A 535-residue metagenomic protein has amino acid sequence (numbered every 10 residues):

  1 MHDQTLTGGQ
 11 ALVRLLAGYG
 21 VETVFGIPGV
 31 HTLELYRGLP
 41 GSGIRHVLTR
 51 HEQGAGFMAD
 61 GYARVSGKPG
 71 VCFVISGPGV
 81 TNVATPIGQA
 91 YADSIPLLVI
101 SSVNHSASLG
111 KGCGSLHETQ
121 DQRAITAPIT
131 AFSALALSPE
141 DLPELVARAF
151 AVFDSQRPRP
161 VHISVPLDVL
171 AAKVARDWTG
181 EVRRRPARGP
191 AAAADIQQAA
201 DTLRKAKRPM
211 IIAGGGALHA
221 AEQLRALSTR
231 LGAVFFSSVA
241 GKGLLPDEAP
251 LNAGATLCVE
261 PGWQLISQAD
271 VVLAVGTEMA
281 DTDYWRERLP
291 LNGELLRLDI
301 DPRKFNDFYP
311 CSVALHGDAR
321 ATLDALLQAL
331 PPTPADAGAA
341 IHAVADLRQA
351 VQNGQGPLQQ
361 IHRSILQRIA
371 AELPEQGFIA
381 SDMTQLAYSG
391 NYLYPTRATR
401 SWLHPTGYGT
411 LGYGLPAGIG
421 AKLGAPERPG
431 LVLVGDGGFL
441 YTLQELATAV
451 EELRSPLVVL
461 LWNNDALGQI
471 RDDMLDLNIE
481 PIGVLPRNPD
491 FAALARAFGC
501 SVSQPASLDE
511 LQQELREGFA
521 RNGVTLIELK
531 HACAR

Functional and structural regions predicted by a protein language model:
M1-D3, E140, W178, L291-M383 (+1 more regions): Phosphate/pyrophosphate-binding active-site segments
M1-T5, L135, R188-G189, G354-Q359 (+1 more regions): Short acidic-aromatic active-site loops that bind/stabilize oxyanions
H2-T333, R368, E372-E375, R454-V459: N-terminal alpha/beta PP-like core and its mobile active-site loop of ThDP/TPP-dependent enzymes
L12, A17, I27-P40, V344-E427: Active-site diphosphate/adenylate-binding microenvironment
G29, A221, W263, G317-R320 (+5 more regions): Conserved structured core elements
S108, G112-H117, I266, N306-F308 (+3 more regions): Thiamine diphosphate
A213-G216, G276, D382-T384, L529-H531: Structural motif
V275, L298-I300, S381, G435-G437 (+1 more regions): Active-site flanking residues adjacent to catalytic metal/cofactor-binding acidic residues
